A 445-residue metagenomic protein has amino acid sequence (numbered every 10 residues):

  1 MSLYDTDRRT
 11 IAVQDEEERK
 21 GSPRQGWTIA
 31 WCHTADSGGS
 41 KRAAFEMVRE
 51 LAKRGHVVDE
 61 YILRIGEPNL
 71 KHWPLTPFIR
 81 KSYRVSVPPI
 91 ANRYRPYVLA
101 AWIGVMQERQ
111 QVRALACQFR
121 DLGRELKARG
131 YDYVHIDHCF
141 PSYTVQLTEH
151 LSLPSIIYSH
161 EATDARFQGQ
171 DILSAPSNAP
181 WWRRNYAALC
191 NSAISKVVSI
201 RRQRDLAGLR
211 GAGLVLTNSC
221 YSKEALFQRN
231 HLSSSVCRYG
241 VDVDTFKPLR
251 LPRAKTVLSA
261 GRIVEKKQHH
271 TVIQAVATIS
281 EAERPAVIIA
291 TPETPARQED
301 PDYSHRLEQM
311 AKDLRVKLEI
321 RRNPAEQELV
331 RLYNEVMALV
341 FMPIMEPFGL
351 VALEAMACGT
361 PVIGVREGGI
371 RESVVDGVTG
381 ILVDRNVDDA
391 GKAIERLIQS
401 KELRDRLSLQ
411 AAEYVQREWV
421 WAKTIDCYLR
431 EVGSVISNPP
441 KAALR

Functional and structural regions predicted by a protein language model:
I65-E67, A286-R306: Glycosyltransferase donor-sugar binding loop
T163, A175, A179-V215, E224: Membrane-proximal helix-turn-helix segments that form the acceptor-binding/catalytic region of lipid-linked
R250-K267, I273-T278, V287-I289: Conserved donor-binding/catalytic core segment of Leloir-type glycosyltransferases
P301-P324: Nucleotide-activated donor-binding/catalytic signature segment of Leloir-type glycosyltransferases, i.e., the conserved
R331-V336: Short alpha-helical donor nucleotide-sugar binding micro-motif in glycosyltransferases
I344: Aromatic "clamp/platform" in nucleotide-sugar-dependent glycosyltransferases that forms part of the donor/acceptor
P361-G364, V374: Short hydrophobic beta-strand element within catalytic cores of glycosyltransferases and related nucleotide-activated
D376-G377, I381-D388, R396-E402: Conserved acidic donor-binding segment of nucleotide-sugar-dependent glycosyltransferases
